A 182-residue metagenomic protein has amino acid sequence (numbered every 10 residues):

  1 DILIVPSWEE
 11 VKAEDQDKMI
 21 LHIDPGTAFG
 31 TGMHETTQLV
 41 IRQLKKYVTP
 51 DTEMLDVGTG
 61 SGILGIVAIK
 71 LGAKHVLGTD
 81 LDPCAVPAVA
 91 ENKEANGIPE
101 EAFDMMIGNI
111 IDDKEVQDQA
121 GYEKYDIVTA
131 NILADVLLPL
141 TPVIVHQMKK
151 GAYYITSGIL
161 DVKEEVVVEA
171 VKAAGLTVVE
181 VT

Functional and structural regions predicted by a protein language model:
D1-G30: Non-catalytic substrate-recognition/targeting regions of SAM-dependent transferases
D1-W8, M33, I66, E180-T182: Short intrinsically disordered, low-complexity coil segments enriched in acidic
L3, H22-D24, L39, L133 (+1 more regions): Conserved beta-strand segments that form the floor/walls of ligand-binding pockets within enzyme and binding domains
V5-P6, G78, T156: Hydrophobic residues in well-ordered beta-strands that form the structural core
T27, T31-I110: Conserved SAM/SAH cofactor-binding pocket of Class I
L81-T182: S-adenosylmethionine
